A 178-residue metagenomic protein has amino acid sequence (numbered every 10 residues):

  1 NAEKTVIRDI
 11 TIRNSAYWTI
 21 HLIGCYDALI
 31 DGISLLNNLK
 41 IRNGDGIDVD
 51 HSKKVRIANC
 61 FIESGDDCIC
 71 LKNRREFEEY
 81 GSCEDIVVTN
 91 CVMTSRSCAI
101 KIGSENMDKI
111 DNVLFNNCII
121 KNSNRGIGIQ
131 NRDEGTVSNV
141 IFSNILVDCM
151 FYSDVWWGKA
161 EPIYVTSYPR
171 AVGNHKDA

Functional and structural regions predicted by a protein language model:
N1-A178: Extracellular/periplasmic carbohydrate-active domains that bind, remodel, or depolymerize complex polysaccharides
